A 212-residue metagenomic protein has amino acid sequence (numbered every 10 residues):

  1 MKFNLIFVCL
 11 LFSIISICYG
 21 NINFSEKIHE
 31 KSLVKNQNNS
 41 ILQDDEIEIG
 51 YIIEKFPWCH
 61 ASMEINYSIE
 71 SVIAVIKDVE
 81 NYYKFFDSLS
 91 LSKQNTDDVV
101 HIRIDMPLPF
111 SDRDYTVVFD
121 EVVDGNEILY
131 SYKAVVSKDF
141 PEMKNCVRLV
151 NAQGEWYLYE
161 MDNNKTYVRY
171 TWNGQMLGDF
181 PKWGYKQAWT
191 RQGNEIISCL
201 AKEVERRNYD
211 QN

Functional and structural regions predicted by a protein language model:
N4-I14: Sec-dependent N-terminal signal peptides
G20-D97: Hydrophobic ligand-binding cavity/cleft-lining segments
I65-Y67, I104-L108, E121-G125, V136-K138 (+1 more regions): Beta-strand elements of well-folded, non-transmembrane domains
V72-I73, Y82, F119, V168-Y170 (+1 more regions): Hydrophobic pocket/interface hotspot
D78-V123: Mid-length scaffold segments of soluble, non-membrane domains
S88, D114-N163: Hydrophobic-ligand binding "helix-grip"
P141-R148, G174-E195: A short acidic/glycine-rich loop-to-helix N-cap element
E203-N212: Short, highly charged C-terminal tails/helix-capping segments
